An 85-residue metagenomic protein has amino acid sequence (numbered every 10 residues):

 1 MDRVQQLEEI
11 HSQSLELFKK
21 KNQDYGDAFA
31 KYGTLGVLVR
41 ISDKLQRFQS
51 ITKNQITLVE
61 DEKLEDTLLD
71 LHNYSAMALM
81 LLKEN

Functional and structural regions predicted by a protein language model:
M1-N85: Intrinsically disordered, low-complexity regulatory regions that flank transcription factor DNA-binding cores
